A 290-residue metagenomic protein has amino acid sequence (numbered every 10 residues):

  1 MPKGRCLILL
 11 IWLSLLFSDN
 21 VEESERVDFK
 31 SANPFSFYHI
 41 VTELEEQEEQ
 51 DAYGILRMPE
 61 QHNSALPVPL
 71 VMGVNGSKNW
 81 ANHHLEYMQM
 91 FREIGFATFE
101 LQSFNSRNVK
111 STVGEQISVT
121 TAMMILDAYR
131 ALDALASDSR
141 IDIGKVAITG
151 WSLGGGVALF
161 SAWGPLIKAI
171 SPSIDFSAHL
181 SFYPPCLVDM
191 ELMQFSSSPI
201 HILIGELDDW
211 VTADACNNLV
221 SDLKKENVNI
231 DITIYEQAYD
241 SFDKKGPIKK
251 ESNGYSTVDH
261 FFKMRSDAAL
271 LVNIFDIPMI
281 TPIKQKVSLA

Functional and structural regions predicted by a protein language model:
N20-L66: N-terminal cap/lid segment of alpha/beta-hydrolase-fold proteins
V68, V74-N79, E206: Active-site glycine-rich loops that stabilize anionic/oxyanionic intermediates across multiple enzyme folds
N82-L101, N105-N108: Short amphipathic alpha-helix adjacent to the substrate-entry channel of hydrolases
H83, Q116-S139, F160: Alpha/beta-hydrolase active-site loop
R140-S152: Alpha/beta-hydrolase fold nucleophile elbow
S196, I202-I204, D208: Short beta-strand/loop motif that positions the catalytic acidic residue of the alpha/beta-hydrolase fold
S198, V211-D222, P247: Short alpha-helix in the alpha/beta-hydrolase fold that links the catalytic acid
N229-A290: C-terminal catalytic histidine-bearing segment of alpha/beta-hydrolase fold enzymes
